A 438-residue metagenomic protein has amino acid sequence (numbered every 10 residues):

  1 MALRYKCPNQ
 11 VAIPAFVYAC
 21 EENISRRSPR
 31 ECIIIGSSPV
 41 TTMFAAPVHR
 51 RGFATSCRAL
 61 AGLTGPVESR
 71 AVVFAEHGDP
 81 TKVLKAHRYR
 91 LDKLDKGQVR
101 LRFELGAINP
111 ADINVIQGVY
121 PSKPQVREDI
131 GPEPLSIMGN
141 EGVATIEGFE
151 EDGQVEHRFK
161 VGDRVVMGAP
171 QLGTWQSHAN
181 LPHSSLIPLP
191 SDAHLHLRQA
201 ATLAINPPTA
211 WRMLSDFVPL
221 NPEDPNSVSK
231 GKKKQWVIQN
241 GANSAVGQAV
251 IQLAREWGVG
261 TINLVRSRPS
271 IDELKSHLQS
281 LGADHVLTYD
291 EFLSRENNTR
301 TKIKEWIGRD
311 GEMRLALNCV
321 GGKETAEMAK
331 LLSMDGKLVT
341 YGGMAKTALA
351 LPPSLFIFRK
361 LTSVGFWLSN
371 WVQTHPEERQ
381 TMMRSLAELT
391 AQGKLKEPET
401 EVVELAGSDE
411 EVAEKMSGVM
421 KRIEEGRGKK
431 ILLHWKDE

Functional and structural regions predicted by a protein language model:
M1-E68: N-terminal mitochondrial targeting presequence
R90-A107, Y120-G173: Glycine-rich beta-strand-centered segment in the early N-terminal region that forms part of a ligand/cofactor-binding
E128-V143, V155, R164-G241: NAD(P)H dinucleotide-binding glycine-rich loop of Rossmann-like/cofactor-binding domains, especially the beta1-alpha1
P207, G241-Q248, G322: Glycine-rich NAD(P) Rossmann-fold beta1-alpha1 loop
R255-E324: Adenosine-nucleotide cofactor-binding segment
L332-S333: Helix-to-beta-strand junctions that scaffold the AdoMet/dcAdoMet cofactor pocket in Class I SAM-dependent enzymes
G336-V339, L351-K396: Rossmann-fold dehydrogenase core element
T374-E438: C-terminal hydrophobic helical "lid"/dimerization subdomain of Rossmann-like NAD(P)H-dependent oxidoreductases
